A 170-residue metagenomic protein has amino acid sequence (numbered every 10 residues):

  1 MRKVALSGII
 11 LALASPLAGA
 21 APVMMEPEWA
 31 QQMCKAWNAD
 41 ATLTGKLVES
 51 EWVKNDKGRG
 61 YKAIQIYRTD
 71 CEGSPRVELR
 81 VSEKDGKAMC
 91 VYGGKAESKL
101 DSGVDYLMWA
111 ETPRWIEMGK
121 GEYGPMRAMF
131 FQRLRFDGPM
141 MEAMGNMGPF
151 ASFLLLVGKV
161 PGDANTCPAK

Functional and structural regions predicted by a protein language model:
M1-V4: Positively charged n-region of N-terminal signal peptides that target proteins for export
L6-I10: Sec-dependent N-terminal signal peptides
A14-L17: N-terminal signal peptide c-region/cleavage motif recognized by signal peptidases
A20-K170: Feature captures hydrophobic
